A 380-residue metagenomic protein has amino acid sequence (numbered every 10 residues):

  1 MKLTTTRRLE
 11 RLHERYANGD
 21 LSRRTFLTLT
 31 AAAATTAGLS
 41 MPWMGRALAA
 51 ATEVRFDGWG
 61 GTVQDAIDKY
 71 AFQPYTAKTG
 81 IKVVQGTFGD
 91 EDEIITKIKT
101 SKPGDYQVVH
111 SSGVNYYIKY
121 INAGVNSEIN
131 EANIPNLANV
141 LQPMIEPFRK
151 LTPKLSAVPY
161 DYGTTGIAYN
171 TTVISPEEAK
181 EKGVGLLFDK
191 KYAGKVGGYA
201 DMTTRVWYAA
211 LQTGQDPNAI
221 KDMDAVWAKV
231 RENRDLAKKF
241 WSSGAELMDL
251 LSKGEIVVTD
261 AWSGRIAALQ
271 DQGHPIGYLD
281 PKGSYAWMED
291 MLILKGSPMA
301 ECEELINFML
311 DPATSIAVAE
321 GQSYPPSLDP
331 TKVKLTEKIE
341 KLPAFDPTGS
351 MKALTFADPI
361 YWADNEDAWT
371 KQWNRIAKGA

Functional and structural regions predicted by a protein language model:
M1-L21, T25: N-terminal secretory signal peptides
R11, R15-A17, S350-A380: Conserved C-terminal helix/tail region of periplasmic/extracytoplasmic solute-binding proteins
N18-G19, T25-A47: N-terminal export signals
A50-I118: Early extracytoplasmic/lumenal segment of secretory-pathway proteins
G61-D68, H110-S252: Extracytoplasmic ligand-binding site segments that recognize negatively charged/polar headgroups
N115-K119, S252, V258-P275: A ligand-binding cleft/hinge motif common to bilobed small-molecule-binding domains
W227-N233, W241, Q270-K295: Periplasmic-binding protein-like
E289, L294-A357: Mature extracytoplasmic/periplasmic domains
